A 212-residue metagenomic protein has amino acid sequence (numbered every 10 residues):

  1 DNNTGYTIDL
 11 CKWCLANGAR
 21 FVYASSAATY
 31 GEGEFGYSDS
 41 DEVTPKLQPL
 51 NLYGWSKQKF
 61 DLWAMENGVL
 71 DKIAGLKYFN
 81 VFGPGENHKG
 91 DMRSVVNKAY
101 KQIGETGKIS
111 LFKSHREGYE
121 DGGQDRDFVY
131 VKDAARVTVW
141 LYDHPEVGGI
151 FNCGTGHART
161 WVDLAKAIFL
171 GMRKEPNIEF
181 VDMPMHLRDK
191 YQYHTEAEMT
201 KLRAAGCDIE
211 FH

Functional and structural regions predicted by a protein language model:
I8-L52, A74: Conserved Rossmann-fold NAD(P)-dependent oxidoreductase catalytic core, especially the SDR/UDP-sugar
F21-S25, A74-N80, S110, D127 (+1 more regions): Structural signature of the Rossmann-like NAD(P)-dependent dehydrogenase/reductase core
Y30-G31, N51-L52, A74-V95, Y119: Flexible, glycine-rich beta-alpha linker
Q48-F79, K101-E105: Active-site Tyr-X1-5-Lys
P49-Q58, K89-N97, D127-F128, A158: Short-chain dehydrogenase/reductase
I103-H212: C-terminal substrate-binding subdomain of Rossmann-fold SDR/epimerase-dehydratase oxidoreductases
